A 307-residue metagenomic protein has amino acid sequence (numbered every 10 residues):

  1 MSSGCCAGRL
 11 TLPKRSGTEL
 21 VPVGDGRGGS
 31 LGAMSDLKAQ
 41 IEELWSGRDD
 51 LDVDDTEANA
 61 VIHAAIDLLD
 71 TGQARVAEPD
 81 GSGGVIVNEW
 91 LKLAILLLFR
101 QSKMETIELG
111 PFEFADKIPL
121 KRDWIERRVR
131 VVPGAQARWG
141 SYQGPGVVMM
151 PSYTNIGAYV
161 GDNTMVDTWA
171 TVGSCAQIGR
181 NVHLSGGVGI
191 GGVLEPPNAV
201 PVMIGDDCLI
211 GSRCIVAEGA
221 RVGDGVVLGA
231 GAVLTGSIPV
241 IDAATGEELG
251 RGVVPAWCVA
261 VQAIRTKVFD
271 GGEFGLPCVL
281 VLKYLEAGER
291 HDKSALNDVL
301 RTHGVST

Functional and structural regions predicted by a protein language model:
G4-C5, D207: The N-terminal extracellular segments of secreted preproproteins, especially immediately downstream of signal
C5-C6, K14, S30-V129, W257 (+1 more regions): Terminal amphipathic alpha-helical/low-complexity segments used for targeting or macromolecular assembly
A7, E19-D25: Acidic, Ala/Val/Gly-enriched low-complexity intrinsically disordered segments
V129-V268: Structural signal for interior beta-strand "rungs" in well-ordered beta-sheet cores of soluble enzyme domains
